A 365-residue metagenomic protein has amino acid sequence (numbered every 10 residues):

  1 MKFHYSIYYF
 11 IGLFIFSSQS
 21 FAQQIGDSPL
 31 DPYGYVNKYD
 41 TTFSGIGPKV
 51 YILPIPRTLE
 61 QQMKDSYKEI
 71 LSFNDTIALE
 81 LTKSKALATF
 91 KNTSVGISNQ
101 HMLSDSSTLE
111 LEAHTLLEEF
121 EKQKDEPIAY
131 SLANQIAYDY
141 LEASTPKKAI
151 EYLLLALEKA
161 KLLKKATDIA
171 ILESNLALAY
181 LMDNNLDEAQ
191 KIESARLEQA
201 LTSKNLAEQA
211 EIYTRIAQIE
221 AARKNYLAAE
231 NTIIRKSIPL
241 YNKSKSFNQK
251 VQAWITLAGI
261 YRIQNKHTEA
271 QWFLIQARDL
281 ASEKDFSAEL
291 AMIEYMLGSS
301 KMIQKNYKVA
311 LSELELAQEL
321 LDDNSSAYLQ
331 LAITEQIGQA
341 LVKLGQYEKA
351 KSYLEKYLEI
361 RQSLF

Functional and structural regions predicted by a protein language model:
S20-S131: N-terminal leader/linker segments that initiate helical-solenoid repeat arrays
Q62-D75, M102-T115, S144-L155, N185-A195 (+3 more regions): Helix-turn-helix repeat elements of alpha-solenoid scaffolds
E119-D125, L162-K165, T202-N205, L240-S246 (+3 more regions): Short coil/turn linkers that connect adjacent helices within long alpha-helical scaffolds, especially alpha-solenoid
